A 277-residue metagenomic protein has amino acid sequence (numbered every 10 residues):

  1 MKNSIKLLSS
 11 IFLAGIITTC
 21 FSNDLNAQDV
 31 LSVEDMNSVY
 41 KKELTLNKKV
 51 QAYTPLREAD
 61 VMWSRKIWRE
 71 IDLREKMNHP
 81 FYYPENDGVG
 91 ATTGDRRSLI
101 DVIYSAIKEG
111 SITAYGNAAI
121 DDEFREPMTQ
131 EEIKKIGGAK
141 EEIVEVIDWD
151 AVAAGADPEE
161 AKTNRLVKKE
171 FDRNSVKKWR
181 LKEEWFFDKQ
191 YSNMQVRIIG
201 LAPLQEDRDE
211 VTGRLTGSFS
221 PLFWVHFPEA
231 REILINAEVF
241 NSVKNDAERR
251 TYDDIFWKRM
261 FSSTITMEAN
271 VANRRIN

Functional and structural regions predicted by a protein language model:
M1-V33: Bacterial Sec-dependent N-terminal signal peptides
N3, E170-F171, D188-Q195, R214-G217: A general structural signal for short secondary-structure junctions and capping/turn motifs
Q28-K189, R208, F227-N277: A domain-level signal for the mature, folded cores of soluble proteins
K177-W179, E183, R197-P203, F223: Residue-level detector of short, conserved catalytic/binding motifs and their immediate flanks
N193, I198-F219: Extended serine/threonine-enriched, polar tracts that run as long, contiguous segments within proteins
G217-H226, R231: N-terminal accessory/precursor segments of enzymes
